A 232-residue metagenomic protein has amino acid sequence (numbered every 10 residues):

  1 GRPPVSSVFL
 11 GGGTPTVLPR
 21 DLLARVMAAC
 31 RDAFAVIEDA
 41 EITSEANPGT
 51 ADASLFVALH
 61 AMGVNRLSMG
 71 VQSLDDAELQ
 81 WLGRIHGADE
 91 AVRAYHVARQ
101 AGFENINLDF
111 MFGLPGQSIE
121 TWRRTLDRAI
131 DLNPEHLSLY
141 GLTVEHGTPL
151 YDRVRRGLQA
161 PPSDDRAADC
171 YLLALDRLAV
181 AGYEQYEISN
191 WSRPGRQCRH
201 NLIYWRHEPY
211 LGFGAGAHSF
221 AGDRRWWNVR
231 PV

Functional and structural regions predicted by a protein language model:
G1-V232: C-terminal scaffold of the Radical SAM
